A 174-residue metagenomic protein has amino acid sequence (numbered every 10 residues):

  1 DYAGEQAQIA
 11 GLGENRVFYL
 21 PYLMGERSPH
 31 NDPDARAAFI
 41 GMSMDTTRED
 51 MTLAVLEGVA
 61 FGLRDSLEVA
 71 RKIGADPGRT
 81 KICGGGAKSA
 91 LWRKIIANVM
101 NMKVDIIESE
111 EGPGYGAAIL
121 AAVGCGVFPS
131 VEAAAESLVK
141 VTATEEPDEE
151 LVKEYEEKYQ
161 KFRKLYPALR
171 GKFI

Functional and structural regions predicted by a protein language model:
D1-I174: Glycine/Thr-rich phosphate-binding loops that ligate phosphate moieties of nucleotide and other phosphorylated ligands
